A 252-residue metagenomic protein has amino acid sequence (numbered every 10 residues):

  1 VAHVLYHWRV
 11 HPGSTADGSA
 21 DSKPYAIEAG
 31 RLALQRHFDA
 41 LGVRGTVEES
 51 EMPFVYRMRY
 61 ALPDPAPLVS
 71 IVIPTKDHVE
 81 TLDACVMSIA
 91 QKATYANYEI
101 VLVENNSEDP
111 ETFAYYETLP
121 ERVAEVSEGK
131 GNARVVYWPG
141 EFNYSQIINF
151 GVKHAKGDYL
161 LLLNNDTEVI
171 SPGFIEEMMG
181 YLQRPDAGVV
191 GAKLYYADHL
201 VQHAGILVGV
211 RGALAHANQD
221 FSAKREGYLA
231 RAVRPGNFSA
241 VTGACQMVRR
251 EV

Functional and structural regions predicted by a protein language model:
Y6, S239-V248: Short glycine- and hydrophobic/aromatic-rich loop-to-beta-strand nucleating segment in the catalytic cores
H11, T167-G212: Conserved donor NDP-sugar-binding/catalytic core segment of glycosyltransferases
S19-G45: Catalytic core of nucleotide-sugar-dependent glycosyltransferases
Q35-Q91: N-proximal low-complexity "stem/linker" segments adjacent to membrane-targeting elements
A90-Y137: Acidic donor-binding segment of Leloir-type glycosyltransferases
W138-A155: Glycine-rich, basic loop-to-helix element that forms the pyrophosphate-binding segment of sugar-nucleotide handling
L160: Short aromatic/hydrophobic "clamp" motif used to bind/position activated sugar donors
A192, A197, G209-S239: Short, flexible, basic/aromatic active-site loop/helix in glycosyltransferases
